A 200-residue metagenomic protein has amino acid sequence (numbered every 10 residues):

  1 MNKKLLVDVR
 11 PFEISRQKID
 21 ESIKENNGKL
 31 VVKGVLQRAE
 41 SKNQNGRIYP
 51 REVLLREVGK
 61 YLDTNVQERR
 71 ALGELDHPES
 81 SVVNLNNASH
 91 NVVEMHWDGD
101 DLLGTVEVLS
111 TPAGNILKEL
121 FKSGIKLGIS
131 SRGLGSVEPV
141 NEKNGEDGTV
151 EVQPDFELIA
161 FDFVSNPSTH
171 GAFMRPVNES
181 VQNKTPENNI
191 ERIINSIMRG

Functional and structural regions predicted by a protein language model:
M1-T64, Q182-R192, R199: Polar/acidic, low-complexity leader/linker segments enriched in S/T/G and N/D
D8-P11, S15, I23, V31-G34 (+2 more regions): Residue microenvironments linked to proteolytic maturation and disulfide-stabilized extracellular modules
L36-K42, D76-E79, R132-E138: Short, flexible beta-strand-to-coil junctions
I48, S81-V82, T149-V150: Short, solvent-exposed loop/turn motifs
V53-Q67, S89-M95, L120-F121: A broad, low-specificity signal for short, low-complexity segments enriched in glycine/proline and polar/charged
K60-V83, I129: Short conserved beta-strand and strand-loop elements enriched in small hydrophobics with frequent Asp/Gly
N84-A88: Extracellular-facing segments of soluble proteins and assemblies that are Gly/Ser/Thr-biased and enriched in aromatics
